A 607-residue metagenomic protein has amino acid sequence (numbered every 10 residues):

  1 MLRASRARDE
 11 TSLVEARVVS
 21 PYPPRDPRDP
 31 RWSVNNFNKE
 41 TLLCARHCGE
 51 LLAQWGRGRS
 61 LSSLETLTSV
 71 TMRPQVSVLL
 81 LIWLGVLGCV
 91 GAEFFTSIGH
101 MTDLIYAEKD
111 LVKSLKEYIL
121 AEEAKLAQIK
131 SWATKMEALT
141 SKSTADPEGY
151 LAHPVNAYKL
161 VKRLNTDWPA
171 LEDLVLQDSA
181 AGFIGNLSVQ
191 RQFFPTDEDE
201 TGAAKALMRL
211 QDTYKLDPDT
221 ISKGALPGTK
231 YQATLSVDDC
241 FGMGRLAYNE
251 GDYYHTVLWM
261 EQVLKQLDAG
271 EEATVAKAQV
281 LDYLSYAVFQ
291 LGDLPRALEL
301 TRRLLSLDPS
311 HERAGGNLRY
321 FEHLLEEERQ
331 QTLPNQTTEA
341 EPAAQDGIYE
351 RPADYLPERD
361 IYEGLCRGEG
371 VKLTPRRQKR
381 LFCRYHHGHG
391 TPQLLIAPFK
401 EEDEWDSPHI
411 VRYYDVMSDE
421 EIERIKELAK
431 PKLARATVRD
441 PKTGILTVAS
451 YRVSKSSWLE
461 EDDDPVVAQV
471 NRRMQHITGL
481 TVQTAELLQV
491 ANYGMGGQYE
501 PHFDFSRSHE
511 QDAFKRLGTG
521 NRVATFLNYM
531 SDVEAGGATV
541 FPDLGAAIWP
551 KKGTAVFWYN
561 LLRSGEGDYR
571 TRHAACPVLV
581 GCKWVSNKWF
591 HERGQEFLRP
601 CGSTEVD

Functional and structural regions predicted by a protein language model:
L2-A7, T41-W83, A276: Classical eukaryotic N-terminal signal peptides for Sec-dependent ER targeting/secretion, especially the positively
R3-A4, D9-Y22: Small-residue-rich alpha-helical packing segments, especially N-terminal targeting/signal peptides and transmembrane
D9, Y22, D26-D29, N35-N38 (+1 more regions): Intrinsic-disorder-associated, low-complexity terminal segments enriched in Asp/Asn/His/Tyr and depleted of Lys/Arg
E10, V14-E15, P30, T66-T68 (+1 more regions): Generic short amphipathic/hydrophobic targeting helices enriched at N-termini, encompassing Sec-type signal peptides
T11, R31, G49-L52, R59-S62 (+4 more regions): Polar low-complexity intrinsically disordered regions enriched in Ser/Thr and small residues
R17-D26, K39, G58, V70: Generic N-terminal simple sequence motifs
P21, R31-W32, L43, H47 (+7 more regions): The N-terminal extracellular segments of secreted preproproteins, especially immediately downstream of signal
T71-F557, L561-D607: Fe(II)/2-oxoglutarate oxygenase catalytic core
